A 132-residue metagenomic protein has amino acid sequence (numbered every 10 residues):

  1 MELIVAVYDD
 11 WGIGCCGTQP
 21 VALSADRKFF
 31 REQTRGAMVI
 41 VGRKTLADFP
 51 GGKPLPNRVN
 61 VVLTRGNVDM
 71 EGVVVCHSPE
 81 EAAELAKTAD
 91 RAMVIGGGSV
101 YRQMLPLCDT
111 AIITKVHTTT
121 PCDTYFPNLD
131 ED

Functional and structural regions predicted by a protein language model:
M1-D132: Enzymes that bind and transform nitrogen-containing heteroaromatic metabolites
